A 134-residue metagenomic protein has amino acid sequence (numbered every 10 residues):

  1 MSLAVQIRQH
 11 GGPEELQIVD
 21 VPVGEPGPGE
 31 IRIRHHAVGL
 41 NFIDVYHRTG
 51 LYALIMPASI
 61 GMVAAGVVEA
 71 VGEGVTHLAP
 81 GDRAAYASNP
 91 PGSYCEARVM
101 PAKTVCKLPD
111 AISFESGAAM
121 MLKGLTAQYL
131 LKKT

Functional and structural regions predicted by a protein language model:
M1-L3: Extreme N-terminal starter segment of soluble prokaryotic enzymes
I7, R48, E69-A70, V99-P101: Short beta-strand-to-turn element immediately C-terminal to the catalytic PLP-Schiff-base lysine in fold type I
G11-L16, F42-D44, T76: Short N-terminal binding/cap micro-motifs at the start of the first secondary-structure element
P13-I18, T49, S88, L125-T126: Short gly/ser/thr-rich secondary-structure transition/capping motifs
I18-V23, A65-V67, A97-V99, V105: Conserved hydrophobic/aromatic beta-strand scaffold that supports enzyme active sites
P22-G39, T49-G92: Glycine-rich beta-strand-centered segment in the early N-terminal region that forms part of a ligand/cofactor-binding
Y86-T134: NAD(P)H dinucleotide-binding glycine-rich loop of Rossmann-like/cofactor-binding domains, especially the beta1-alpha1
